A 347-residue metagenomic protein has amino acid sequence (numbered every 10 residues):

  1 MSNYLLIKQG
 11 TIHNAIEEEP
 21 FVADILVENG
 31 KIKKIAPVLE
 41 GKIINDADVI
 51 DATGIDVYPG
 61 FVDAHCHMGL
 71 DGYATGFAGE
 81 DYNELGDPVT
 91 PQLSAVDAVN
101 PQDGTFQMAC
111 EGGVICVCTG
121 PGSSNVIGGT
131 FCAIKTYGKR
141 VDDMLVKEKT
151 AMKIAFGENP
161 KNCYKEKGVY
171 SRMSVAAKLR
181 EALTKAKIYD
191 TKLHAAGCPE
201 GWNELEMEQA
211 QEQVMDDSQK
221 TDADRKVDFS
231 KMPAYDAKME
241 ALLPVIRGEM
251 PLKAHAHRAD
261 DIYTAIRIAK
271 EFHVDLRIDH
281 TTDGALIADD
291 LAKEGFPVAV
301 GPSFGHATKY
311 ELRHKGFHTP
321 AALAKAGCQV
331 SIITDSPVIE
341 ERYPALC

Functional and structural regions predicted by a protein language model:
M1-I44, I55: N-terminal metal-binding scaffold of metallo-dependent hydrolase/deaminase domains
G10, I25, G30, G54 (+4 more regions): Divalent metal-coordination and catalytic microenvironments
I55-P121, N125-V126: Metal-associated gating/positioning segment near the N- to mid-region
V62-A64, V117, M152, L252-A254 (+3 more regions): Hydrophobic faces of well-ordered beta-strands that scaffold small-molecule active sites in alpha/beta enzyme cores
G69-D71, P101, S123-I127, A259-Y263 (+2 more regions): Active-site environment of divalent metal-dependent phosphoester hydrolases
Y73-A74, E80-L85, T90-L93, P251 (+2 more regions): His/Asp/Glu-enriched, well-ordered alpha-helical/loop segment that forms or immediately abuts the divalent-metal
C110-L276: Polyanionic/metal-chelating signatures
P233-Y235, A254-R258, D279-T282, T308-G316: A general structural motif
